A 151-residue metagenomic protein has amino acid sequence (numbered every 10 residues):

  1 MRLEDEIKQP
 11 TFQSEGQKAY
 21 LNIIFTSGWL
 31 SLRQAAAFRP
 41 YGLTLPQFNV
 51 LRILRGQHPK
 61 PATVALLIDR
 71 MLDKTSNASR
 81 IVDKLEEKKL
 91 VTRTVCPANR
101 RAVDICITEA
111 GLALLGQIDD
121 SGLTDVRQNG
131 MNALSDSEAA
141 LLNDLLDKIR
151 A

Functional and structural regions predicted by a protein language model:
M1-F12, D136-A151: C-terminal regulatory/oligomerization modules of transcriptional regulators
M1-Y41: N-terminal leader segment of winged-helix/HTH proteins
N22, N49-I53, A113, L141: Pre-recognition alpha-helix immediately N-terminal to the DNA-recognition helix within helix-turn-helix or winged-helix
I24, R52-P59, D119, D147: Short, locally clustered residues in the helix-turn-helix/winged-helix DNA-binding domain
G28, L32-K74: N-terminal helix-turn-helix DNA-binding core of bacterial DNA-binding proteins
V64, V82-D83: Short, hydrophobic-biased segments on the C-terminal half of alpha helices that form "recognition helices"
D83-A140: Charged, amphipathic alpha-helical coiled-coil/dimerization segments
